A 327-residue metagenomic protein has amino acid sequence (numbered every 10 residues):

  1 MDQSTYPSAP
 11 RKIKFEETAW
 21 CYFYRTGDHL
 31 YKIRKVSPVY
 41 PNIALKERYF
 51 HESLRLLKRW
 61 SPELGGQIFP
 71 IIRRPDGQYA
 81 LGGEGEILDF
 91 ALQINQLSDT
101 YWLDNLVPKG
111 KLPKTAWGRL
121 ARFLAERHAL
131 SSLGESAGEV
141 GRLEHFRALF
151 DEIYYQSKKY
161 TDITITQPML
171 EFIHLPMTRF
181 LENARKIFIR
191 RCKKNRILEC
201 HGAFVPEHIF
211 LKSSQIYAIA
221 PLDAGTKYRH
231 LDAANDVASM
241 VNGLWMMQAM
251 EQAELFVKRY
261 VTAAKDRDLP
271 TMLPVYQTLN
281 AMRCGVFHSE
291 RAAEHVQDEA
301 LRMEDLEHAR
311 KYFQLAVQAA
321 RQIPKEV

Functional and structural regions predicted by a protein language model:
M1-S98, W102, K212-I216, K227: Conserved NTP-binding catalytic cores of kinases and kinase-like/nucleotidyltransferase enzymes across multiple kinase
P38-P41, A80-E84, L92-L97, W102-P206 (+1 more regions): ATP-dependent phospho-/nucleotidyl transfer catalytic cores
